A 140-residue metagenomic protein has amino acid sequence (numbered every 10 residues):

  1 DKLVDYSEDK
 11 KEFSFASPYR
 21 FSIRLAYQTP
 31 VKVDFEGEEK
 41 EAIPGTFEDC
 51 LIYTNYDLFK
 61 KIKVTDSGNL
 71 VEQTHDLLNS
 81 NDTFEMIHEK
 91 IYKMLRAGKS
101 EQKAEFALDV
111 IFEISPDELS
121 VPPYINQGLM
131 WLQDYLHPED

Functional and structural regions predicted by a protein language model:
D1-D140: Acidic, divalent-metal-binding catalytic cores of TOPRIM and closely related two-metal-ion phosphodiester/pyrophosphate
